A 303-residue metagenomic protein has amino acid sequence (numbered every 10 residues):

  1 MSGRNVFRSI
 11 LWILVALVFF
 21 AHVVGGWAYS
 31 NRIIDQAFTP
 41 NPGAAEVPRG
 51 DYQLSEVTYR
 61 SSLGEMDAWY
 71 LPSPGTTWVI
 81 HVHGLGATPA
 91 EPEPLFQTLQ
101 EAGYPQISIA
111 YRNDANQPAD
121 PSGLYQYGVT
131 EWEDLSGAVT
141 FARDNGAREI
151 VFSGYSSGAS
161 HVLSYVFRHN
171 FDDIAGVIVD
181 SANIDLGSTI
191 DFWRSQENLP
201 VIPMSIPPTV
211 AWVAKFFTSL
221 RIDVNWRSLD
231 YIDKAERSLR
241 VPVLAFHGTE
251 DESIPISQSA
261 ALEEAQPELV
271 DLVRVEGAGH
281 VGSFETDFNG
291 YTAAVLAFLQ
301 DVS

Functional and structural regions predicted by a protein language model:
F7-R60: An N-terminal hydrophobic leader/cap segment in hydrolases
T76-G84: Short beta-strand element of the alpha/beta-hydrolase
F96-A119: Conserved alpha/beta-hydrolase
D114-E149: Catalytic nucleophile-loop/oxyanion-hole region of alpha/beta-hydrolase and closely related hydrolase-like folds
F167-R227: Hydrolase active-site cap/lid region
S238-L239, A245-H247, D251: Short beta-strand/loop motif that positions the catalytic acidic residue of the alpha/beta-hydrolase fold
E252-Q258: Conserved alpha/beta-hydrolase "acid-adjacent" motif
A278-T292: Catalytic histidine-centered segment of alpha/beta-hydrolase-like enzymes
